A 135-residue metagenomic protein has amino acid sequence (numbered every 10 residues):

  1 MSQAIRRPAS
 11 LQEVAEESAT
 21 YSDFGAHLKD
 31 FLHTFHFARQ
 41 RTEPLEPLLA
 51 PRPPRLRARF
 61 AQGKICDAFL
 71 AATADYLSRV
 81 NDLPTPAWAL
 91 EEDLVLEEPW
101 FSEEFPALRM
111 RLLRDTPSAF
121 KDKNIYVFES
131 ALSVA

Functional and structural regions predicted by a protein language model:
S2-P84, W88: Charged, helix-prone or intrinsically disordered regulatory segments positioned adjacent to compact structured domains
A74-A135: Charge-dense, extended regions
